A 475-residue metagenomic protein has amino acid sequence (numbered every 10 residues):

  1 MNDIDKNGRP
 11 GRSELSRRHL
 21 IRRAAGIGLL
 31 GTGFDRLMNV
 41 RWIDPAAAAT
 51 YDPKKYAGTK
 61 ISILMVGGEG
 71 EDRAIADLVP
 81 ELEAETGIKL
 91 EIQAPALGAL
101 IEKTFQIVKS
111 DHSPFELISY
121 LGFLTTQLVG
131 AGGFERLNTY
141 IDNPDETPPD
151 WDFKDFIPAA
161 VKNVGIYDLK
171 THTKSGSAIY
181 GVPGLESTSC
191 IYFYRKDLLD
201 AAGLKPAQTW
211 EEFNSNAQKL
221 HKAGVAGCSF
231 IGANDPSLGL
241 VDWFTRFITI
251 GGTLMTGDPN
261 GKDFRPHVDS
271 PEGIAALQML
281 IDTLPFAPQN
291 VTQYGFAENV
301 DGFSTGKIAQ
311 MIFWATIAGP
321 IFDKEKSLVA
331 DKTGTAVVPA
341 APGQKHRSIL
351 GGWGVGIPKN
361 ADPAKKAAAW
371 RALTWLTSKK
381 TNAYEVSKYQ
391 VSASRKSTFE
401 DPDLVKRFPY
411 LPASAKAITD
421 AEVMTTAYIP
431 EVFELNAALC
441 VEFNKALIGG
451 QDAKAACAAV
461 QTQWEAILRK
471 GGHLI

Functional and structural regions predicted by a protein language model:
M1-H19, N39-D44: N-terminal secretory signal peptides
G8-R9, K54-Y56, K60, K89 (+4 more regions): Conserved C-terminal helix/tail region of periplasmic/extracytoplasmic solute-binding proteins
A49, H172-K174, A330-V338, S387-V441 (+2 more regions): Long, aromatic- and glycine/proline-rich binding clefts that accommodate carbohydrate-like moieties
A49-K55, L124-S189, G239, K332-A336 (+1 more regions): Hinge/lid segment of periplasmic solute-binding proteins
D77-N163, D197-Q208, G302, A309-Q310 (+3 more regions): Extracytoplasmic "Venus flytrap"/periplasmic binding protein-like
Y167-C190, N214-R265, I308: Extracytoplasmic/periplasmic solute-binding protein
N216-H221, D258-Q293: Glycine-centered hinge/linker elements that transmit conformational signals in sensory and ligand-binding systems
V225, L240-I250, A275-A368: Extracytoplasmic/periplasmic substrate-binding proteins
